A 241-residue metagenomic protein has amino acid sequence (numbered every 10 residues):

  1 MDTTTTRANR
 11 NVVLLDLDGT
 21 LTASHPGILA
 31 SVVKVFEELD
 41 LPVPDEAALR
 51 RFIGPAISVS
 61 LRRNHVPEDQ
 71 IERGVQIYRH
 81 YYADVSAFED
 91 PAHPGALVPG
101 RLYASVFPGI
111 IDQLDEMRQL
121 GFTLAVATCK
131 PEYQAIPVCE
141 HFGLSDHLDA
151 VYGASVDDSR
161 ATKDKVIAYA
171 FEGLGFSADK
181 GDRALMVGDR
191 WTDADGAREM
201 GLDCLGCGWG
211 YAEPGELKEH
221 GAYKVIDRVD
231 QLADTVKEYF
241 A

Functional and structural regions predicted by a protein language model:
T6-A8, Q119-F122, L174-D182, Y239-F240: Glycine-rich phosphate-binding loop signature in dinucleotide/nucleotide-binding domains
T6-P108, L120: N-terminal helical cap/lid subdomain that shapes the substrate entry/recognition surface in HAD-like hydrolases
T20, V32, I110-C139, Y152: Substrate-recognition element of Asp-dependent hydrolases with the DxDx(T/V) motif
P42, P67, S145-D149, S177 (+1 more regions): Conserved H-loop
V75-Q76, S145-R160: A short, structured active-site edge motif that brings together acidic residues
F142-Y152, E216-V236: Structural recognition of alpha->loop->beta junctions
K163-G196: Conserved Lys-Pro-Asp/Glu-containing loop-to-beta segment of HAD-superfamily phosphomonoesterases, centered on
M186-I226: Acidic, Mg2+-coordinating phosphoryl-transfer loop and its flanking beta/alpha structural elements, shared across
